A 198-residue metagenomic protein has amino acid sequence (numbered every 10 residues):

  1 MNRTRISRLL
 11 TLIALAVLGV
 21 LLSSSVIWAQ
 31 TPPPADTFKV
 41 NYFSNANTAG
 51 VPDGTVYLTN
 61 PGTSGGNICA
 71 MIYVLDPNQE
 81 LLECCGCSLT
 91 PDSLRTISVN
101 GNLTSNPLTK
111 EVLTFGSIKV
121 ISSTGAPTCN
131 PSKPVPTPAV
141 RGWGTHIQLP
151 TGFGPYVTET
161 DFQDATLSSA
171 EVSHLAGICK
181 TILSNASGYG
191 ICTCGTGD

Functional and structural regions predicted by a protein language model:
N2-A14: Bacterial N-terminal signal peptides that target proteins for export
R8, S24-V26: Compositionally biased regions
L12-S23: Bacterial N-terminal signal peptides
V26-D198: Gly/Pro-rich, tryptophan- and cysteine-flecked surface segments typical of secreted/extracellular proteins
